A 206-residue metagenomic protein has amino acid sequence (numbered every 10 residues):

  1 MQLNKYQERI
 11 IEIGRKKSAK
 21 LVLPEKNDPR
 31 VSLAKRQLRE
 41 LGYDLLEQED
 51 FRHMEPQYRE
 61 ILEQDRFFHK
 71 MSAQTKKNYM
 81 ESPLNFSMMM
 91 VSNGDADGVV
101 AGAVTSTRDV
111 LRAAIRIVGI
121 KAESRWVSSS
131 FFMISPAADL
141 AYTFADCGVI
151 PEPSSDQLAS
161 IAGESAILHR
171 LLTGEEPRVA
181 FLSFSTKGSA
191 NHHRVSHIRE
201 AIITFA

Functional and structural regions predicted by a protein language model:
M1-L45, R52-A206: Anion-binding alpha/beta catalytic cores of soluble intermediary-metabolism enzymes, centered on
